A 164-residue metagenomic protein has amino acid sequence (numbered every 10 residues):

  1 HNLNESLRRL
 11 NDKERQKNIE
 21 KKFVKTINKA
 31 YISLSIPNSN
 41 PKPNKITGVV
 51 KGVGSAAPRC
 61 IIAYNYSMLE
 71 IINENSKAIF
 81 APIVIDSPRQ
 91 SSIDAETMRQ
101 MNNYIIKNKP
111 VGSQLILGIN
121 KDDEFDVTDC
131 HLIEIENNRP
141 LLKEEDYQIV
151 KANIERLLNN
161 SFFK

Functional and structural regions predicted by a protein language model:
H1-K45, I71-A78: Extended, charged coiled-coil "arm/hinge" scaffolds of SMC/Rad50-like chromosome-maintenance ATPases and other large
K13-Q16, G52-G54, S91-S92, D123-D126: Flexible loop/turn segments at secondary-structure boundaries
K42-N65, P88-E96: Conserved ABC ATPase signature
A57-P82: GG-anchored amphipathic helix commonly corresponding to the ABC/SMC/Rad50 NBD signature/C-loop
N73-E74, R89, I93, I106-Q114: Hydrophobic alpha-helix feature that most strongly marks membrane-spanning transmembrane helices and their immediate
M98-K164: C-terminal lobe/lid and adjacent interdomain/linker elements of RecA-like ASCE P-loop ATPase modules
